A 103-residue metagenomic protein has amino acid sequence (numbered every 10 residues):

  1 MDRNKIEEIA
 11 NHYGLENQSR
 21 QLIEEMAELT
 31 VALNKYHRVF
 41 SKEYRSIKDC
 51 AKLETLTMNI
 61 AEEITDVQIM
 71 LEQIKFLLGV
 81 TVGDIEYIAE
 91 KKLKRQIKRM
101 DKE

Functional and structural regions predicted by a protein language model:
M1-E103: Flexible "arm" and connector segments at domain edges
